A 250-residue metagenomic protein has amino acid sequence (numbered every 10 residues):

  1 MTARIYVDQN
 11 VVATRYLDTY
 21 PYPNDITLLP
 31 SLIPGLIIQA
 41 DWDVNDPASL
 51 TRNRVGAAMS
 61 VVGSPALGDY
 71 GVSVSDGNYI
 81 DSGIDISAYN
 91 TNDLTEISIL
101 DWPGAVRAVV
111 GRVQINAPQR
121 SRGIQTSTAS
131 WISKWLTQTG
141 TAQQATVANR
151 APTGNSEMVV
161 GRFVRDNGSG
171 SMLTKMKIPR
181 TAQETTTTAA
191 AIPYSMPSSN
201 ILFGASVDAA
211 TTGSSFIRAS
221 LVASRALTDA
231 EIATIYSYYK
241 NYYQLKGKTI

Functional and structural regions predicted by a protein language model:
M1-G77, A233-I250: Extracytoplasmic low-complexity segments
P23-L32, S75-L94, Q144-A151, V207-D208: Short surface loop/edge beta-strand patches of beta-sandwich-type extracellular domains that form ligand-contact sites
G35-I37, T91-I97, S156-M158, I217-A219: Extracellular structured ligand-interaction cores
Q39-D41, D46-V55, V62-S64, S75-S133 (+1 more regions): Extracellular glycan-recognition modules
D43, L136, K175-P179, G204 (+1 more regions): Predominantly extracellular/luminal cell-surface or secreted proteins
A57-D76, I97-A105, G123-A190: Extracellular glycan-interaction surfaces
S195-R218: Extracellular glycan-interaction patches encoded by glycine-rich segments
